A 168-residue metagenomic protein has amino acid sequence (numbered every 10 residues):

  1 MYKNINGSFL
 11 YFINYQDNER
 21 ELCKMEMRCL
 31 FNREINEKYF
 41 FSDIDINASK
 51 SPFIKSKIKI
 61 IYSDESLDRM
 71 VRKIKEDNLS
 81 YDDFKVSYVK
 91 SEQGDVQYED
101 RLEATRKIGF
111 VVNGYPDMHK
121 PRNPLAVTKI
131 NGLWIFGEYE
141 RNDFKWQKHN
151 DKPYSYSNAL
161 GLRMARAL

Functional and structural regions predicted by a protein language model:
M1-G114: Non-catalytic nucleic-acid substrate-recognition regions in nucleic-acid-modifying enzymes
F84, P121-N123: Residue-level recognition of the N-termini of beta-strands and the immediately preceding loop/turn
K90, K129-N131: A general secondary-structure junction signal
D95-L102, P121, N158-L162: Short, amphipathic alpha-helical segments
G114-P121: Short acidic low-complexity segments
P124-T128: Short, surface-exposed charged micro-motifs
N131-L168: Glycine-rich adenosyl-nucleotide cofactor-binding module
